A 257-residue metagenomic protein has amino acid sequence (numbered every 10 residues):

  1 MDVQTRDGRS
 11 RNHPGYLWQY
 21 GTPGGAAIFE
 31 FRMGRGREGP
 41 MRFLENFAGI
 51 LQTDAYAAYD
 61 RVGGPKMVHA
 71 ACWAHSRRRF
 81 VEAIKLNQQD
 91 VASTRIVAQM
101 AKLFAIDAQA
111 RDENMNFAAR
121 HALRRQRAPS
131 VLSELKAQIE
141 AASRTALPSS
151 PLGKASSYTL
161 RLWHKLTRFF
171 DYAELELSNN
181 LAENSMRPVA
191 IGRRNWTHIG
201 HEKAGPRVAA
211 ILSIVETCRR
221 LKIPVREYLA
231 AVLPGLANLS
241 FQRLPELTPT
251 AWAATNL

Functional and structural regions predicted by a protein language model:
M1-L257: Catalytic center-proximal scaffold of phosphoryl-transfer enzymes
